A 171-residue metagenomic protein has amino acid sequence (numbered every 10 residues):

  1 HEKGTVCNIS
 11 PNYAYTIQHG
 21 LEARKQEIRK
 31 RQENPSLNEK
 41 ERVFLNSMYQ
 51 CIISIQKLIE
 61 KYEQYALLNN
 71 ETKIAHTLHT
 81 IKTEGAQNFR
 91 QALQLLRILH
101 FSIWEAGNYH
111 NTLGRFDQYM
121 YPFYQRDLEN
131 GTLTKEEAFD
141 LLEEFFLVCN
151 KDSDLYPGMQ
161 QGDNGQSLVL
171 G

Functional and structural regions predicted by a protein language model:
H1-G171: Catalytic cofactor-binding cores of redox enzymes
